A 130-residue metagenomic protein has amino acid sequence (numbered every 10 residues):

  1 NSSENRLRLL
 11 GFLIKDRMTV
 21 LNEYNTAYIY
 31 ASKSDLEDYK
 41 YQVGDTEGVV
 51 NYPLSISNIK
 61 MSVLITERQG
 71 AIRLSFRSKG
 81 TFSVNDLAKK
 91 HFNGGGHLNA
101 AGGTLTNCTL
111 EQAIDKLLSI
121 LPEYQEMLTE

Functional and structural regions predicted by a protein language model:
N1-H91, G96-E130: Hydrophobic helix-and-loop "lid/oligomerization" segment in the mid-to-C-terminal part of catalytic domains
